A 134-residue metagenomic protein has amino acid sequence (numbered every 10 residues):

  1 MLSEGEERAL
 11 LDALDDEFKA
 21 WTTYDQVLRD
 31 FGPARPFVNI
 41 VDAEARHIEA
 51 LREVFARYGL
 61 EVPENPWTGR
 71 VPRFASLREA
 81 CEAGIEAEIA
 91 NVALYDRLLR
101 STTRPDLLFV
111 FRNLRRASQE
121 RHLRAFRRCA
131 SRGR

Functional and structural regions predicted by a protein language model:
M1-R134: All-alpha RGS (Regulator of G-protein Signaling) helical domain and cognate RGS-like helical scaffolds
